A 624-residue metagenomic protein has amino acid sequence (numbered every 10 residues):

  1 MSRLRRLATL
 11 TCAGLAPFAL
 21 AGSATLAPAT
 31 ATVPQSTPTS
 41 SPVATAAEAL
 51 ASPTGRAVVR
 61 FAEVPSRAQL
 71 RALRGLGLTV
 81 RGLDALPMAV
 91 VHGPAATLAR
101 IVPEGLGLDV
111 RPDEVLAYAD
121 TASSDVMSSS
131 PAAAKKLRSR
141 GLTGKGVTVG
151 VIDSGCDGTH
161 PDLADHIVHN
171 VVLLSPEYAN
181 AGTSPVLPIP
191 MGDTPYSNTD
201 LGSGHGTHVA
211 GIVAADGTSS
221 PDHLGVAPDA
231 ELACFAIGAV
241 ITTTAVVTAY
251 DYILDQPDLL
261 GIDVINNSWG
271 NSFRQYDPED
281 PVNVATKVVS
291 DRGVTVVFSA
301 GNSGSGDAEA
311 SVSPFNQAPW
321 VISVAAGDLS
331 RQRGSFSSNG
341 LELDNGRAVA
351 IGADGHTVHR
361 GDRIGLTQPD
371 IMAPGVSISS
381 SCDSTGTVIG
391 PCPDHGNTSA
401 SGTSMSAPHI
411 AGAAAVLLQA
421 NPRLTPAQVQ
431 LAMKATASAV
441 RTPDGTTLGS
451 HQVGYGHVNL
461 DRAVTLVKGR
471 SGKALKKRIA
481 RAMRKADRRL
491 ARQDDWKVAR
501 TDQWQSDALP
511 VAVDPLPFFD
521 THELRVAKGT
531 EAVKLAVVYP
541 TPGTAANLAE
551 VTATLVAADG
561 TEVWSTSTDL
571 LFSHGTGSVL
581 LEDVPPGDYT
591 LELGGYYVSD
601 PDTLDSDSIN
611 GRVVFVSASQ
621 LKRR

Functional and structural regions predicted by a protein language model:
A31, E63, R67-R140, A164 (+4 more regions): Autoinhibitory propeptides
T32-A51, R81, H92-R100, Y118-V151 (+6 more regions): N-terminal domain-start motif of subtilase-like serine proteases
A46-E48, I262-N266, Q419-F518: C-terminal subdomain of the subtilisin-like protease fold in secreted/lumenal serine endopeptidases
L137-A245, D258-D263, P278, D291-G293 (+5 more regions): Subtilisin-like serine protease catalytic core
V172-V186, N316-A415: Extracellular S/T/G-rich loop segment that most often corresponds to the catalytic His/Ser-adjacent loop
A210-V213, A233-A239, P314, I371-L448 (+1 more regions): Hydrolase catalytic cores
D216-S220, C234-W320, D328-R331, G365-L366 (+1 more regions): Substrate-binding/access-modulating region of protease and related hydrolase catalytic domains
K485, H522, T552-D559, E582-R624: C-terminal edge strands of extracellular/lumenal beta-sandwich accessory domains
